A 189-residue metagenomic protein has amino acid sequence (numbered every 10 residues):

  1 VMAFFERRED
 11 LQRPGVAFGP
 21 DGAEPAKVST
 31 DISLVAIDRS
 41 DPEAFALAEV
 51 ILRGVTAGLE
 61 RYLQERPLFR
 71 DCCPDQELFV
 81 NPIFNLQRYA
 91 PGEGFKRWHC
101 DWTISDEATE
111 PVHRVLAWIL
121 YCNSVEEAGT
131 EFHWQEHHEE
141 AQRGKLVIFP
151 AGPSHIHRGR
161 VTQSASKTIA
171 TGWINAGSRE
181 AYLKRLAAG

Functional and structural regions predicted by a protein language model:
V1-L146, S154-G189: Fe(II)/2-oxoglutarate oxygenase catalytic core
